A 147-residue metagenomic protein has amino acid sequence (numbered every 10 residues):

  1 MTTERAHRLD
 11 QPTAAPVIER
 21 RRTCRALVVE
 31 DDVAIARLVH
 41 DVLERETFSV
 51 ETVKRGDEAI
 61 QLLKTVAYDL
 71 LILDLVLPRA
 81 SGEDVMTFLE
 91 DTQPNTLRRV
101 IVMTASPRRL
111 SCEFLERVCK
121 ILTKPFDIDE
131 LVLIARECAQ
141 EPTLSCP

Functional and structural regions predicted by a protein language model:
M1-L27, D127-P147: Non-catalytic signal-transmission and effector/linker regions of two-component phosphorelay proteins
E30: Conserved acidic carboxylate
A34-R45: Charged docking surfaces used in two-component/phosphorelay signaling
T47-K54, L62: Short hydrophobic/Thr-rich beta-strand motif most characteristic of the beta2 strand and flanking loop of CheY-like
R55, S81-D84: Acidic catalytic/metal-coordinating carboxylates
D74: Active-site residues of response regulator receiver
P78: The feature encodes the CheY-like receiver
E83-T96: Short amphipathic alpha-helix used as the core "switch/output" element in two-component signaling
